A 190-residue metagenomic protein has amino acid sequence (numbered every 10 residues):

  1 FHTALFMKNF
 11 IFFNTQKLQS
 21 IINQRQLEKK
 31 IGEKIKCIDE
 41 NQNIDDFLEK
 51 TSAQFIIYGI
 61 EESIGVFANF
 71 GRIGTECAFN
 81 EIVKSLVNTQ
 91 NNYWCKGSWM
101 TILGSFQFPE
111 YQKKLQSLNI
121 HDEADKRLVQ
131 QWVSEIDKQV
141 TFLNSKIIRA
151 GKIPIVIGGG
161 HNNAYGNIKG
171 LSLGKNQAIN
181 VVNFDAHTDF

Functional and structural regions predicted by a protein language model:
K8-A178: Metal-dependent C-N hydrolase catalytic cores
Q177-F190: Acidic, His- and aromatic-enriched active-site or binding-groove loops in soluble protein domains that engage sugars
